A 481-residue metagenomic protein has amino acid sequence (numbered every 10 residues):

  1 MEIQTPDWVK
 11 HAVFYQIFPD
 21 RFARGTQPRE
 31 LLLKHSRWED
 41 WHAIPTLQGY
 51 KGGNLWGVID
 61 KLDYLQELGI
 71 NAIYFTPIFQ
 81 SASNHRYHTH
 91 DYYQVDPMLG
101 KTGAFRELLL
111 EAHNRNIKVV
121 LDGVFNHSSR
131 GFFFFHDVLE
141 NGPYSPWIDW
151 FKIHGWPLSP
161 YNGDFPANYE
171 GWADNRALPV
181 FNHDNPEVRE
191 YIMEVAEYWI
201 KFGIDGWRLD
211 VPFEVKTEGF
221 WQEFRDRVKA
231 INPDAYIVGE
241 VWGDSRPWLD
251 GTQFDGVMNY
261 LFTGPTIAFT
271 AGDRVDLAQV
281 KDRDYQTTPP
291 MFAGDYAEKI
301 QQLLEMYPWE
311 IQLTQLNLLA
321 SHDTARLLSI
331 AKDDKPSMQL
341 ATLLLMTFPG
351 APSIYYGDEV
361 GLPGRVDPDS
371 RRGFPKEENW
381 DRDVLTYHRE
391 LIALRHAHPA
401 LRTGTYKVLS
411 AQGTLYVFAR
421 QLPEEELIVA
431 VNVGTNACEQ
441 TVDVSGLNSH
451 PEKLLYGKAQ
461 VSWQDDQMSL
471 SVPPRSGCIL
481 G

Functional and structural regions predicted by a protein language model:
M1-L121, S128, F133-D137, D174 (+2 more regions): N-terminal structural segment of carbohydrate-active enzymes
P6, K10, T26-W38, N84-D96 (+5 more regions): Aromatic- and acidic-residue-enriched segments that line the glycan-binding/catalytic groove of carbohydrate-active
V13-Y15, I73-F75, V119-L121, W207 (+4 more regions): Hydrophobic faces of well-ordered beta-strands that scaffold small-molecule active sites in alpha/beta enzyme cores
D20, L32-L33, G251-T252, G256 (+2 more regions): Aromatic/acidic polysaccharide-binding cleft in carbohydrate-active enzymes
H42-L55, H88-K101, D174-R189, D205-V215 (+3 more regions): The substrate-binding groove and active-site-proximal loops of carbohydrate-active enzymes, especially glycoside
L109-I117, H127, F132-P143, E194 (+8 more regions): Active-site-proximal helices and loops of the catalytic beta/alpha 8
L409-S445: Carbohydrate-binding surface patches
Q464-G481: C-terminal beta-strand-rich structural cap/linker in extracellular carbohydrate-active enzymes
